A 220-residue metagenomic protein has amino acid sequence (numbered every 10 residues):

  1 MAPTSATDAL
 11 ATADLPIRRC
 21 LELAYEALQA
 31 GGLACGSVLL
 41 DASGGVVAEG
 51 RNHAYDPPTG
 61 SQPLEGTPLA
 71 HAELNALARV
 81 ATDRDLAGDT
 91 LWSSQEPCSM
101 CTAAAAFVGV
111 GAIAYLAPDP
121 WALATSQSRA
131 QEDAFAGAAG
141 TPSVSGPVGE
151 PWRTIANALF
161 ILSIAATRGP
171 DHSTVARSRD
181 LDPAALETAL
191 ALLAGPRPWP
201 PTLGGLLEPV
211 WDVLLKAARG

Functional and structural regions predicted by a protein language model:
A2-A27, V108-G220: Zinc-dependent deaminase
A30, A42-S43: Short, ordered coil/turn segments that flank beta-strands lining enzyme active or ligand-binding pockets
C35-D41: Short beta-strand scaffold segments in enzyme catalytic cores
G45-Y55: Short beta->alpha transition motifs characteristic of CBS
A48, H71-D83: Glycine/small-residue-rich phosphate/adenosyl-binding loop
H53-A72: A short, polar/charged loop-to-alpha-helix boundary motif
D85-Q95: Immediate flanking context of iron-sulfur cluster ligation sites
S93-G111: Local cysteine-cluster metal-coordination motifs and their immediate loop/turn environment, predominantly Fe-S cluster
